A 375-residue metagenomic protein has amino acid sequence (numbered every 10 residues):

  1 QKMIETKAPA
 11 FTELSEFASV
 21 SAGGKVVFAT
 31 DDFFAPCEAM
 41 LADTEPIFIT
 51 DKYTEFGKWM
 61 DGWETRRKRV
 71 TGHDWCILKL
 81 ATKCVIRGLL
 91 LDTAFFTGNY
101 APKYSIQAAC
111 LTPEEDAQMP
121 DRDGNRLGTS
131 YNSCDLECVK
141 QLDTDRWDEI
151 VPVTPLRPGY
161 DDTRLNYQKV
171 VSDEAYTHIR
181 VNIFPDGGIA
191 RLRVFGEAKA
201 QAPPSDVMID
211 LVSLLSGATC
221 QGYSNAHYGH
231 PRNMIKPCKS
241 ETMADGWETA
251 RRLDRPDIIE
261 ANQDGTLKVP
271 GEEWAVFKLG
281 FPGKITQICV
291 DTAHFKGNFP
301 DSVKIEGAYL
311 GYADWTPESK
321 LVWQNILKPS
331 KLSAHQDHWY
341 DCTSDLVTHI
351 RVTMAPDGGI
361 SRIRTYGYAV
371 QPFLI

Functional and structural regions predicted by a protein language model:
Q1-T71, R87, F95-V151, R157-D162 (+3 more regions): Juxtadomain low-complexity/linker regions and immediately adjacent membrane-anchoring helices
R69-L80, T266-G280: Short beta-strands within extracellular/lumenal beta-sheet-rich domains
L78-C84, T242-D245, K278-G283: Helix-boundary capping/turn motifs
K79, K169, V276-K278, D341 (+1 more regions): Generic structural detector for well-ordered beta-strands
W274-H294: C-terminal, well-structured subdomains that either form a transmembrane helix-short loop-helix hairpin in multi-pass
